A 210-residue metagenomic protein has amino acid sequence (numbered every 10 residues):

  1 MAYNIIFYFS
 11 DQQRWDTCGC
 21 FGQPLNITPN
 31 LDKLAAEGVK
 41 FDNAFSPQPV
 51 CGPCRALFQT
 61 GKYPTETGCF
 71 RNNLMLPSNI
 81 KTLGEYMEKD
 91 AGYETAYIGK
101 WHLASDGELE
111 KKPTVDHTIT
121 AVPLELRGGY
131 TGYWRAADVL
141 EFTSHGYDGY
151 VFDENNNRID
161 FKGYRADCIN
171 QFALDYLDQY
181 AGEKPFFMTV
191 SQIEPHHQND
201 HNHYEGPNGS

Functional and structural regions predicted by a protein language model:
M1-S210: Formylglycine-dependent sulfatase
